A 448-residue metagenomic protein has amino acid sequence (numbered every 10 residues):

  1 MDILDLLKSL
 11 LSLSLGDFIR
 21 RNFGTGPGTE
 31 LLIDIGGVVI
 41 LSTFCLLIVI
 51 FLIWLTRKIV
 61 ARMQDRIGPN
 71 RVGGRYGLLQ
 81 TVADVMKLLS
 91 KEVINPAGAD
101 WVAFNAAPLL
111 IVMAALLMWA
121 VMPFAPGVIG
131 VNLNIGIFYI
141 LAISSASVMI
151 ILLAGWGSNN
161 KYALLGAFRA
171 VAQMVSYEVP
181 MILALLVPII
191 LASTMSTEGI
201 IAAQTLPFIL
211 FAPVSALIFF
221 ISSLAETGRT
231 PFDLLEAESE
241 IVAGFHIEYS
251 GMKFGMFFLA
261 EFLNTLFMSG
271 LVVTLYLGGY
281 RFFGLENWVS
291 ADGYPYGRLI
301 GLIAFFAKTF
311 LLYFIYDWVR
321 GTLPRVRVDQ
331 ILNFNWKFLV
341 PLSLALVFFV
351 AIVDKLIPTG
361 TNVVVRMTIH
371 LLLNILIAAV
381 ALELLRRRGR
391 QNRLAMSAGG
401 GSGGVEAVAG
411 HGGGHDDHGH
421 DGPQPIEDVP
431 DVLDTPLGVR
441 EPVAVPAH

Functional and structural regions predicted by a protein language model:
D2-H448: Selective transmembrane helix interface/packing segments
